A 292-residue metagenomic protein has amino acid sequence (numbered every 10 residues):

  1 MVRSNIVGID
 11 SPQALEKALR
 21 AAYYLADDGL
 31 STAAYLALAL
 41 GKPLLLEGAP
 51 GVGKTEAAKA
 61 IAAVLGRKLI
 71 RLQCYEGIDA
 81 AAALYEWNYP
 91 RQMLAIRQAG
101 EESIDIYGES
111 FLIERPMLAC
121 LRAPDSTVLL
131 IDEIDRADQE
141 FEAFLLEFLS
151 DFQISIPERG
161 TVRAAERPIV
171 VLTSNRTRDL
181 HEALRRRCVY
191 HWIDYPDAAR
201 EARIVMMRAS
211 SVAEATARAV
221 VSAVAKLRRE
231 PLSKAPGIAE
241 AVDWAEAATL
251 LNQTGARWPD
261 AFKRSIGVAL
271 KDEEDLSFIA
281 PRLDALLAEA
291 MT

Functional and structural regions predicted by a protein language model:
M1-T292: C-terminal regulatory/interaction module of P-loop NTP-utilizing enzymes
